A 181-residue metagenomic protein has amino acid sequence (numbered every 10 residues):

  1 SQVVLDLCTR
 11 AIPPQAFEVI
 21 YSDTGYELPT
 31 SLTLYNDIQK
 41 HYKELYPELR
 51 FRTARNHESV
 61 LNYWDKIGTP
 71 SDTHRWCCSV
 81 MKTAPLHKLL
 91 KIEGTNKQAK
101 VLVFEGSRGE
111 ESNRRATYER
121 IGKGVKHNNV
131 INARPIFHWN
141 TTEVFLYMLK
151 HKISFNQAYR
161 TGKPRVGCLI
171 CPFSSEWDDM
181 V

Functional and structural regions predicted by a protein language model:
S1-V181: Nucleotide-activated chemistry modules centered on ATP-dependent adenylation/adenylyltransferase
